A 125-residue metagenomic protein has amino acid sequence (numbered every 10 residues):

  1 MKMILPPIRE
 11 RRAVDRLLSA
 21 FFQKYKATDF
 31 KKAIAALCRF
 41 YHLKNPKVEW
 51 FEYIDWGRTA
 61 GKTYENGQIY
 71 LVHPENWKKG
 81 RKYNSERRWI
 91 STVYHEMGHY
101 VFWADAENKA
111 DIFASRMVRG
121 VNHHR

Functional and structural regions predicted by a protein language model:
P6-R9, H123-R125: Long, well-structured alpha-helical subdomains associated with metal-dependent extracellular/ecto-lumenal hydrolases
I8-F22: A short, surface-exposed helix-loop junction/capping segment
S19-D29, E107: A short, highly charged nucleic-acid-interacting micro-segment common to nuclease and nuclease-linked defense proteins
Y25-N45: Zn2+-dependent metallopeptidase catalytic core
E49-R87, Y100: Active-site scaffold of zinc-dependent metalloenzymes
S91-W103, D111: Active-site recognition of the HExxH zinc-binding catalytic motif
A104-R125: Post-HExxH zinc-binding segment in Zn-dependent metallohydrolases
